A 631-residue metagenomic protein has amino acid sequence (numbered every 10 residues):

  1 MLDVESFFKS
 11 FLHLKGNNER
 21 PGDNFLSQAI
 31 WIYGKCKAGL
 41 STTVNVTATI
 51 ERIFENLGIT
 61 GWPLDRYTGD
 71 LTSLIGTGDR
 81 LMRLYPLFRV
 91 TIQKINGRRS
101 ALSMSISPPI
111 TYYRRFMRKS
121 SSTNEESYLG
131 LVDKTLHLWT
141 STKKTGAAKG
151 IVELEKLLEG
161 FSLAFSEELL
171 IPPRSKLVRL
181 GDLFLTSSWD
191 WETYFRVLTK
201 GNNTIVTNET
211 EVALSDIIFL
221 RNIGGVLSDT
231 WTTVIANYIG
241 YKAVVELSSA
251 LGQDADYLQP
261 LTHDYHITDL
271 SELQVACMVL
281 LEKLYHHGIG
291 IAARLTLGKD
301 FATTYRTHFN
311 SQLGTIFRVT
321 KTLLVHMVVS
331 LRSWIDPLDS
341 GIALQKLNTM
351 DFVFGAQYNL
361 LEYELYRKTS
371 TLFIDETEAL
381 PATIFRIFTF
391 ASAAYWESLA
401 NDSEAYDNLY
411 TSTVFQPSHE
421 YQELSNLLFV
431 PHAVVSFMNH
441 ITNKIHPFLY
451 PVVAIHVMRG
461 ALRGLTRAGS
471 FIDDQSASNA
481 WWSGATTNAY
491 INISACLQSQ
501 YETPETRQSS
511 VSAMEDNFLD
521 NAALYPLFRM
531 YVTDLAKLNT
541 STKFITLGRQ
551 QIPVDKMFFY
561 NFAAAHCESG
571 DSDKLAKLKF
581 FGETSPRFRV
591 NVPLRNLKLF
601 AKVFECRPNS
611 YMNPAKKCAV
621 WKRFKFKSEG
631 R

Functional and structural regions predicted by a protein language model:
L2-L323, V328, F354-N359, A391: Noncatalytic, helix-rich "gating/capping" subdomain that lines the substrate-entry/channel surface of large enzyme
I151, L157, L177-S188, K200 (+6 more regions): Intrinsically disordered, low-complexity linker/terminal regions across diverse proteins
